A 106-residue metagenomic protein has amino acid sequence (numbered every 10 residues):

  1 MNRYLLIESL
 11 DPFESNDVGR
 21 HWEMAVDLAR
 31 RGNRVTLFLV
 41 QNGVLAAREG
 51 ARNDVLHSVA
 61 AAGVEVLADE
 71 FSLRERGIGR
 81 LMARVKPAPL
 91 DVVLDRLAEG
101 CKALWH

Functional and structural regions predicted by a protein language model:
R3, N33-T36, E65: Residues at the starts of beta-strands that form the adenosine-phosphate
R3-G19, Q41-A47: Short, glycine-rich nucleotide/cofactor-binding loops
D17-G32, L37: Histidine-anchored nucleotide/phosphate-binding helix
G19-E23, G50-V55, K86-P87: Charged helix-capping and loop-helix junction motifs
A29, A60, L97-A98: Anion (oxyanion) recognition and catalysis
F38, G43-H57: N-terminal beta-loop-helix "entrance" segment that forms/cooperates in small-molecule cofactor or anionic ligand
A51-I78: A glycine-rich helix N-cap at a beta->alpha junction
R76-H106: C-terminal structural segments of small proteins and small subunits
